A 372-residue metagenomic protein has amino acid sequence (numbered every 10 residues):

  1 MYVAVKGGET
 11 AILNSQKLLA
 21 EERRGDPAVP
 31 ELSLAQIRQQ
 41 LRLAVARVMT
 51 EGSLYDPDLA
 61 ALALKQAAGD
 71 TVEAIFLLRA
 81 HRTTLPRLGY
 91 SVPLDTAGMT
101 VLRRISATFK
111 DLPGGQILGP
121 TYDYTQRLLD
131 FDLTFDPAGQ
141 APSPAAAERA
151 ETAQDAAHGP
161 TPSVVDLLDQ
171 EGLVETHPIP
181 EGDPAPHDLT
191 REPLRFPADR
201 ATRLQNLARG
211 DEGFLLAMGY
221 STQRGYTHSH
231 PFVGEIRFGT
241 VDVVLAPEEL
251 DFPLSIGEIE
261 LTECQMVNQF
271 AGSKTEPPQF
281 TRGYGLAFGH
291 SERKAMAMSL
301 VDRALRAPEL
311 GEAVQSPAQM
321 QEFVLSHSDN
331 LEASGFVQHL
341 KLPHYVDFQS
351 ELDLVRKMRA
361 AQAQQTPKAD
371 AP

Functional and structural regions predicted by a protein language model:
M1-T50, M99-G119, D123: N-terminal, Lys/Arg-enriched amphipathic/low-complexity engagement segments that precede the first folded domain
Y2, Y55, Y90, Y122-Y124 (+4 more regions): Sequence-level detector for tyrosine residue identity
V3, P27, A60, A67 (+2 more regions): Aromatic-enriched hydrophobic runs in primary sequence
L34-D58, A63-G89, P93: Hydrophobic alpha-helical segments, chiefly the membrane-spanning helices and signal/signal-anchor peptides
Y55, L85, L112-Q116, E175: Short secondary-structure junctions and interdomain/linker hinges
F76, D95, V101, S106-F109 (+5 more regions): A ubiquitous, low-specificity "background" feature that marks scattered single residues across proteins without
P93-Q154: Helix-turn-helix/homeodomain-like alpha-helical modules used for DNA recognition and transcription-factor dimerization
P144-P372: Acidic, serine/proline-rich low-complexity intrinsically disordered regions
